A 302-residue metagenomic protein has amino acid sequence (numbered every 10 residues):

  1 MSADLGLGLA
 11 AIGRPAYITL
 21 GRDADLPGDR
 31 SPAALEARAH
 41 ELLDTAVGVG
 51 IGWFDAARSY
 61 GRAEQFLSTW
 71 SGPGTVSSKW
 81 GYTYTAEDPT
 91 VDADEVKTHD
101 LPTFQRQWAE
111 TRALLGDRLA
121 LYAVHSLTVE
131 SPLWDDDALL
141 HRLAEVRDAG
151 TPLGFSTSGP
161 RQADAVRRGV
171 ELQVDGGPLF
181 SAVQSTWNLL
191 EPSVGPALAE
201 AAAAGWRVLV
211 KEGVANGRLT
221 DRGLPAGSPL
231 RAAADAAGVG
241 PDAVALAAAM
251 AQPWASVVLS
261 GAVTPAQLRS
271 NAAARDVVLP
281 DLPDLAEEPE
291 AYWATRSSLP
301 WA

Functional and structural regions predicted by a protein language model:
M1-K79, Y84: N-terminal binding-site loop/beta-alpha segment at the start of enzyme catalytic domains that lines or forms
M1-S2, E64-G74, Q107-L114, G195-A203: Short amphipathic alpha-helices and their capping/turn segments at secondary-structure boundaries
S2-L5, G50-W53, G72-G74, G116-A120 (+4 more regions): Short, well-ordered coil/turn segments that N-cap beta-strands
L7, A46, F54, L67 (+8 more regions): Conserved, mostly hydrophobic/aromatic
A16-A37, P89-Q105, E130-L133, P160 (+1 more regions): Active-site mouth loops of central-metabolism enzymes
S31-A46, K97-L115, R161-Q173, A245: Short, acidic/polar
E87-V129, T186: Active-site gating/metal-coordination segments in enzymes
A109, S126-A302: Beta/alpha (TIM)-barrel catalytic core signal, keyed to glycine-rich beta->alpha loops juxtaposed to Asp/Glu that bind
